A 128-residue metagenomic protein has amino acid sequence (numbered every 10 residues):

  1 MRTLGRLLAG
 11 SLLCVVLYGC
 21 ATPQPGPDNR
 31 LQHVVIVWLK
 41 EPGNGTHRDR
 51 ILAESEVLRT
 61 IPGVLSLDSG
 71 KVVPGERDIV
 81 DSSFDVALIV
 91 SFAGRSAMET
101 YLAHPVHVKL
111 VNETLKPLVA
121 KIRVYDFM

Functional and structural regions predicted by a protein language model:
M1-A9: Bacterial N-terminal signal peptides that target proteins for export
L8-Y18: Bacterial N-terminal signal peptides
L17-D85, I89, A93-E99, F127-M128: Short S/T/G/P-rich N-terminal loop/turn motif that feeds into the first structured element of a domain
H33, H104-H107: Histidine-centered active-site/metal-ligand motif
D49-L52, V108, N112: Generic alpha-helical structural signal
M98-H104, N112-L115: Short, exposed beta-strand-loop hairpins at the edges of beta-sheets in extracellular/periplasmic proteins
E113-M128: Charge-dense polyanion-binding interfaces
